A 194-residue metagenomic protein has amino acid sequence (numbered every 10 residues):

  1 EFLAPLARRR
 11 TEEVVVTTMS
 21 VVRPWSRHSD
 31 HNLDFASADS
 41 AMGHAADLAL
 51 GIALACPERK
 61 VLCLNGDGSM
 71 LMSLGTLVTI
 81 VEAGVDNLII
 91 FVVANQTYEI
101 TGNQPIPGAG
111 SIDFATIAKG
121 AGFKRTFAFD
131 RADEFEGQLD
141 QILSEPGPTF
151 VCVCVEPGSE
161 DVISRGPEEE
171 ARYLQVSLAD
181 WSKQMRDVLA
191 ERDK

Functional and structural regions predicted by a protein language model:
E1, H31, E145-K194: Glycine/aspartate-rich loop-and-adjacent alpha/beta segment that forms the canonical ThDP
E1-E12: Active-site pocket-lining segments that scaffold enzyme catalytic pockets across diverse folds
E13-H28: N-terminal glycine-rich anion-binding loops that anchor highly charged ligand groups
V14-T18, A36-S37, C63, F127-D130 (+1 more regions): General beta-strand structural signal in soluble alpha/beta enzymes
M19-V22, N95-T97, C154-E160: Glycine-rich beta-alpha junction loops
P24-N95: Thiamine diphosphate
V93-Q104: Long, charge-dense
P105-Q141: Conserved thiamine diphosphate
